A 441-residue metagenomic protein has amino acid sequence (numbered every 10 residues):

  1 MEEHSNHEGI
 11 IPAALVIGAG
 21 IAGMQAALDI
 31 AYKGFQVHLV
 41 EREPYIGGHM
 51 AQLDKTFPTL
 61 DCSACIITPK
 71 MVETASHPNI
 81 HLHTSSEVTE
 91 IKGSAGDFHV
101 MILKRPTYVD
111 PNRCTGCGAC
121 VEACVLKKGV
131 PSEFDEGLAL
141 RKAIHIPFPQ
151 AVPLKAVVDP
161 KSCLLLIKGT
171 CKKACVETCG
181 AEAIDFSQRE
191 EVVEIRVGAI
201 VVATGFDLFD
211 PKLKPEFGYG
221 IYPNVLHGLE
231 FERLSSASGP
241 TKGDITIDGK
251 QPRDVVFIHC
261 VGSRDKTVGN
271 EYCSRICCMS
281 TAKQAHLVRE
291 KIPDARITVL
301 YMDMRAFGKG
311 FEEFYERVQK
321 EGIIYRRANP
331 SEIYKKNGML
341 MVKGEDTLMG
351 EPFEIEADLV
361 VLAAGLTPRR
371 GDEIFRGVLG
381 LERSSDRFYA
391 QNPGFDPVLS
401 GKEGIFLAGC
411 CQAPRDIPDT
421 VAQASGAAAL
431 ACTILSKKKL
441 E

Functional and structural regions predicted by a protein language model:
M1-E441: Residues forming the flavin
